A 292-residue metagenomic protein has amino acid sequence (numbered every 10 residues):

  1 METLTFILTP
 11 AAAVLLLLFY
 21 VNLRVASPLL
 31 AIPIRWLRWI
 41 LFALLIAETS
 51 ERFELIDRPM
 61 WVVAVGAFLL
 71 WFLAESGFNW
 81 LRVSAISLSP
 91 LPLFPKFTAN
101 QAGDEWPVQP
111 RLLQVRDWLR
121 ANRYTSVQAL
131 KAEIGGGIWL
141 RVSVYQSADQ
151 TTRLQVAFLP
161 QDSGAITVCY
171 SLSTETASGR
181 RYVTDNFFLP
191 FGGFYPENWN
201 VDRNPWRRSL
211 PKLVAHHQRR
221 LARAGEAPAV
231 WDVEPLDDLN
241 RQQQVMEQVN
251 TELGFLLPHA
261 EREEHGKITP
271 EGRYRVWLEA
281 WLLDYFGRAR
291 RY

Functional and structural regions predicted by a protein language model:
M1-L93: N-terminal alpha-helical membrane-insertion module
I40-A43, V65, S84, P110 (+6 more regions): Short, isolated positions within intrinsically disordered regulatory regions of eukaryotic proteins
A64, W71-L73, E175, G192 (+4 more regions): Intrinsically disordered, low-complexity regions enriched in Ser/Pro/Gly/Gln/His and often acidic
P90-A102: A short, surface-exposed helix-loop junction/capping segment
V108-H259: Structured extramembrane domains adjacent to transmembrane segments
D232-Y292: A eukaryote-biased signal for long
